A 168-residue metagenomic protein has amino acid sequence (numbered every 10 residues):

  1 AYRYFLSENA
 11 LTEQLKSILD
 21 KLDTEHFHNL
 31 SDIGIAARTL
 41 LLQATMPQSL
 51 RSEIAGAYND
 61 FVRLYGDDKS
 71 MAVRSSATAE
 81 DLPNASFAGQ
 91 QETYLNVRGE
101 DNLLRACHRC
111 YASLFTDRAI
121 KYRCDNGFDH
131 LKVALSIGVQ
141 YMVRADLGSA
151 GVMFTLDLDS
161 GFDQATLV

Functional and structural regions predicted by a protein language model:
A1-G138: N-terminal beta-alpha lobe that positions the nucleotide/phosphoryl donor in ATP/NTP-coupled carboxylate activation
S75-A79, V143, L158: Short acidic, glycine-rich loop/turn motifs
T93, T155, A165: Short, electropositive, low-hydrophobicity segments enriched in small/polar residues
D129-L156: Structured beta-strand/loop patches that form or line metal/cofactor-binding pockets in enzymes
L147, Q164-V168: Conserved catalytic alpha/beta cores of large enzymes that bind or transform nucleotide phosphates and polynucleotides
